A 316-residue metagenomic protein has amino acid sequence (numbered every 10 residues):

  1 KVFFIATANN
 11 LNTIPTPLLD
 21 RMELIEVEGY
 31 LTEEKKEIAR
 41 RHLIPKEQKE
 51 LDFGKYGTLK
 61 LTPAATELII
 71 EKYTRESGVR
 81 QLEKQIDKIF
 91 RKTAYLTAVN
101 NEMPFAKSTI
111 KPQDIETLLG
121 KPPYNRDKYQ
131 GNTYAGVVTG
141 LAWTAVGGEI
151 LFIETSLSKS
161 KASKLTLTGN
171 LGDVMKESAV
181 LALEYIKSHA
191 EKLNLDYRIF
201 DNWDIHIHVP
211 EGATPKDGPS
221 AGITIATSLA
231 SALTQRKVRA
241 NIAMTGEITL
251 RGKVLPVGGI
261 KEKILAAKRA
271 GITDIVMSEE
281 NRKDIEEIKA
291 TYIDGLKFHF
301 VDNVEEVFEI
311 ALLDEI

Functional and structural regions predicted by a protein language model:
K1-A8, G57-T62, W203: AAA+/SF3 P-loop NTPase mechanochemical coupling elements
F4, L24, F298-F300: Conserved beta-strand scaffold positions in the cores of enzyme catalytic domains, especially in NTP/NDP-utilizing
N9-N12, E280-R282: Short, polar loop motifs at secondary-structure junctions
N10-D20, L24-D87, K92-K107, K192-R198 (+1 more regions): Conserved C-terminal "switch" segment of AAA+ ATPases
T62-L157, K161-L171: Conserved catalytic-core segments of large NTP-driven translation/proteostasis enzymes
K107, N125-Q130, Y134-T139, G147-I316: Peripheral, non-AAA+ core regions of ATP-driven protein-machinery
